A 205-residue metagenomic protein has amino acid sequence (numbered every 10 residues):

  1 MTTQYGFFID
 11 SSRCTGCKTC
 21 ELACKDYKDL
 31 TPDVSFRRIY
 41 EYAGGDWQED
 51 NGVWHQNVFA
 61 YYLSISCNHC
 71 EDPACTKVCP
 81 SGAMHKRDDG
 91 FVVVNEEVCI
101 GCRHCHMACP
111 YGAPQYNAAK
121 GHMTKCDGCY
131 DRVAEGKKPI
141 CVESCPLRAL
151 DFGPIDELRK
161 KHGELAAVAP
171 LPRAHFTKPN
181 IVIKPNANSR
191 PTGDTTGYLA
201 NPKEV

Functional and structural regions predicted by a protein language model:
M1-V205: Non-ligating segments of multi-cofactor redox enzymes
